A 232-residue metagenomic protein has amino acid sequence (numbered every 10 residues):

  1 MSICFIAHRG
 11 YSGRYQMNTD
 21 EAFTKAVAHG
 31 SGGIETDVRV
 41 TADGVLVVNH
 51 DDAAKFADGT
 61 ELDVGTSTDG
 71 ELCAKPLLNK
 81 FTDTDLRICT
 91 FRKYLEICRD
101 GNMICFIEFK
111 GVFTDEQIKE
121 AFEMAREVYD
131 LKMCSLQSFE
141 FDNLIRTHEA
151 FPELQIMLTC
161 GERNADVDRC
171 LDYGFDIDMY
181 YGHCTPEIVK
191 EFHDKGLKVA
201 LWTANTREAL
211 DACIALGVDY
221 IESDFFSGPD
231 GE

Functional and structural regions predicted by a protein language model:
M1-E232: Phosphate-group recognition and catalysis centered on beta-loop-alpha active-site segments
